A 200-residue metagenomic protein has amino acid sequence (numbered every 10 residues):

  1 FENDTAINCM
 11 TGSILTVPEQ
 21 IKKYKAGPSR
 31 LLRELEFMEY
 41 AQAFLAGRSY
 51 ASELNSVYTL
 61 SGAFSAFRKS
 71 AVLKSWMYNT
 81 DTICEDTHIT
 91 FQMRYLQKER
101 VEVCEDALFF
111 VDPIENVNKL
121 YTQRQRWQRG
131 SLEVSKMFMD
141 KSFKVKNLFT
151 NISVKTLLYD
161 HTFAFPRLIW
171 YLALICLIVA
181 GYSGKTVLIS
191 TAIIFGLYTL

Functional and structural regions predicted by a protein language model:
E2-W76, T80, Q125, L132 (+1 more regions): Long helical/loop segments within the catalytic core of UDP-sugar-dependent glycosyltransferases, especially the large
L54-N55, E115-L200: Basic/Trp-rich segment in TM-proximal cytosolic loops or flexible interdomain/linker regions
A63, I83-H88: Conserved glycosyltransferase catalytic-site signature
K69-S70, T87, A107: Structural detector for helix-capping/boundary residues
D81, T90-F109: Catalytic donor-sugar/metal-binding loop of nucleotide-sugar-dependent glycosyltransferases
I89-T90, L120: Short, hydrophobic alpha-helical packing/hinge segments within bilobed ligand-binding/sensory domains
C104-L120: Active-site donor/metal-binding and catalytic loop motifs of nucleotide-sugar-dependent glycosylation enzymes
